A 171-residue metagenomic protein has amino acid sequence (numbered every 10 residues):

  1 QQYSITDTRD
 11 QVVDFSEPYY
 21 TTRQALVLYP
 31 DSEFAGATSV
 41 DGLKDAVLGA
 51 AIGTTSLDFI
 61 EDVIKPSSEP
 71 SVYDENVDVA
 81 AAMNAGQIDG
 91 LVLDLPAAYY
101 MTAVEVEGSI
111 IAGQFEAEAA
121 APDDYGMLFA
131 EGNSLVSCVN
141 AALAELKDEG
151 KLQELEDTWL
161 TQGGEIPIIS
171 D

Functional and structural regions predicted by a protein language model:
Q1-G42, E116-A117: Acidic, polar ligand-binding/catalytic clefts
Q2-Q11, E61-D62, D89-A121: A ligand-binding cleft/hinge motif common to bilobed small-molecule-binding domains
T21-L28, A103-A141, Q162-D171: Periplasmic-binding protein-like
D31-S39, S71, G132-S137: Short helix-loop capping/hinge motifs at secondary-structure junctions, enriched in acidic/polar residues
A35, S71-A85: Short helix-initiation/N-cap motifs at beta->coil->alpha
S39-T54: Short loop->beta-strand "edge-of-pocket" segments that line small-molecule binding or catalytic clefts across diverse
L43, M83-N84, M127, V139: Hydrophobic residues within well-ordered alpha-helices
T55-S71, I110-A112, A141-D171: Ligand-binding clefts/hinges and TM-proximal coupling segments of bilobed small-molecule sensing domains
